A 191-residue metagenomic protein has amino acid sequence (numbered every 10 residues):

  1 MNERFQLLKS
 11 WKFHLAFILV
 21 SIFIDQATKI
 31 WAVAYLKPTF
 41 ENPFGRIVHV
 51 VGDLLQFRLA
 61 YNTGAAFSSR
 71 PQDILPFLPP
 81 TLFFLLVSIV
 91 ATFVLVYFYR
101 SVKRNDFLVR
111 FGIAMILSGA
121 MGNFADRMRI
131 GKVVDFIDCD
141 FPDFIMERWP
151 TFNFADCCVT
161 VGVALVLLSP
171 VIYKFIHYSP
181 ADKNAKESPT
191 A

Functional and structural regions predicted by a protein language model:
M1-A191: Alpha-helical transmembrane bundles and membrane-interface segments of multipass inner-membrane proteins
